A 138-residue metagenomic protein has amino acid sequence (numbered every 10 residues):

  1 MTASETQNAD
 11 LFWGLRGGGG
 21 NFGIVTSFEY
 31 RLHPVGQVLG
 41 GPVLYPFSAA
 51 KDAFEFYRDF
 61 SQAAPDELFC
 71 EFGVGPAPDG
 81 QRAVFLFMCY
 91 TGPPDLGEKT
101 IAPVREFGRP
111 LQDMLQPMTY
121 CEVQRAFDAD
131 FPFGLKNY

Functional and structural regions predicted by a protein language model:
M1-Y138: Soluble FAD-dependent oxygen oxidases
